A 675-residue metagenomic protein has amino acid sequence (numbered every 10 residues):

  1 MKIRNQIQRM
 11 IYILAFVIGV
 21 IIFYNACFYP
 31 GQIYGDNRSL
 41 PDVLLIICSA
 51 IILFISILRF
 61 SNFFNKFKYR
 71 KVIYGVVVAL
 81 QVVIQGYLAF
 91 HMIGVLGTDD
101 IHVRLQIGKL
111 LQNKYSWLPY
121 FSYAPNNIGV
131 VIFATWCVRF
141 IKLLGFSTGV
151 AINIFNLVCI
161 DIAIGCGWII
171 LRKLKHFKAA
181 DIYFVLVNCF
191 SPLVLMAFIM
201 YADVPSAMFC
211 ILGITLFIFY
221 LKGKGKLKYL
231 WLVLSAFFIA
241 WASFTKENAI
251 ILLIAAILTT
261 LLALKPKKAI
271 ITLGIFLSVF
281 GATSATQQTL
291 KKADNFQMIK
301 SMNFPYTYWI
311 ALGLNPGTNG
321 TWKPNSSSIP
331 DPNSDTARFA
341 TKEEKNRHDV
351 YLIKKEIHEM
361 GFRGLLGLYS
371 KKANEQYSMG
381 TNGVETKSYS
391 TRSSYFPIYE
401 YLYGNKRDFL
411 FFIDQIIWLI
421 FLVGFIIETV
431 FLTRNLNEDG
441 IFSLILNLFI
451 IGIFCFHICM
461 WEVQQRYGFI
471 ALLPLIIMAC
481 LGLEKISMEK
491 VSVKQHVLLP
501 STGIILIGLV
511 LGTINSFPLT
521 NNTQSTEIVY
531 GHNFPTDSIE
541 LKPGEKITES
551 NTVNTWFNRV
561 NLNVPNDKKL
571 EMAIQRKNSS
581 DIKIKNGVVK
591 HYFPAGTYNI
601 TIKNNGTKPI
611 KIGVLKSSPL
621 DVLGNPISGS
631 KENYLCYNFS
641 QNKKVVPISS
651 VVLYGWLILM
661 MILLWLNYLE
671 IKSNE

Functional and structural regions predicted by a protein language model:
M1-G86, A269-L277, I648-E675: Start-transfer (signal-anchor) and selected internal transmembrane alpha helices of multi-pass inner/ER membrane
R38-I46, A151, L368-N447, S640-G655: Membrane-interface anchor segments at the N-terminal boundary of transmembrane helices in multi-pass membrane enzymes
Q106, Y120-G145, L157: Short hydrophobic/aromatic helix or loop-helix immediately within or flanking a transmembrane segment in polytopic
I154-K175, L212, G424-F431: Transmembrane-helix motifs of polytopic, lipid-linked glycan transferases
G167-C189, M208, D439-L444, L448: Transmembrane-helix signature of polytopic, membrane-embedded enzymes that assemble or transfer cell-envelope glycans
L174-K175, I211-W231, L261: Membrane-interface transmembrane helices that cradle and orient dolichyl/undecaprenyl
P192-S206, T245-N248: Short acidic/glycine- and proline-prone juxtamembrane loop motifs at membrane-interface regions of multi-pass membrane
D294-S390, S579: Membrane-proximal stem/loop segments at transmembrane-domain junctions that anchor or position
